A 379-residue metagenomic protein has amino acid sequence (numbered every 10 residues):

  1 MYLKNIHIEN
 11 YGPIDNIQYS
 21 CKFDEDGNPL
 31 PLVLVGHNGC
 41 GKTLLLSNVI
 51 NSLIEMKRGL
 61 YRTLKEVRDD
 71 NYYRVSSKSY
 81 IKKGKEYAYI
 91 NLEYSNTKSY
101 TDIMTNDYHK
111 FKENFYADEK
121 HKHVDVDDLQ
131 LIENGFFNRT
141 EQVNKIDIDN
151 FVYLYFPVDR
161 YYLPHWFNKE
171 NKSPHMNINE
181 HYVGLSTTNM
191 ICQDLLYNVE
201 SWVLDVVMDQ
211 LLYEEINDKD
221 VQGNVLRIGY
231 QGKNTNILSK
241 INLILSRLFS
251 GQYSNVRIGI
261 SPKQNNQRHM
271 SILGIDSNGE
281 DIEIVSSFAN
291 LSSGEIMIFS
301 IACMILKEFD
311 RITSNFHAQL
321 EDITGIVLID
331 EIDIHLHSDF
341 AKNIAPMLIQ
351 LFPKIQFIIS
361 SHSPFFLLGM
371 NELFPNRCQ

Functional and structural regions predicted by a protein language model:
M1-E214, K233-I237, L243-G251, P353: P-loop NTPase switch/coupling surface
M1-L64, N266-Q379: Switch/communication elements of ASCE P-loop NTPase nucleotide-binding domains
Y153-P157, Y253-I260, I358-S360: A structural signal for short, well-ordered beta-strand segments and their strand-loop junctions that often border
G184-F299, C303-D322: Extended helical coiled-coil dimerization/tether regions that scaffold and oligomerize large DNA-maintenance assemblies
